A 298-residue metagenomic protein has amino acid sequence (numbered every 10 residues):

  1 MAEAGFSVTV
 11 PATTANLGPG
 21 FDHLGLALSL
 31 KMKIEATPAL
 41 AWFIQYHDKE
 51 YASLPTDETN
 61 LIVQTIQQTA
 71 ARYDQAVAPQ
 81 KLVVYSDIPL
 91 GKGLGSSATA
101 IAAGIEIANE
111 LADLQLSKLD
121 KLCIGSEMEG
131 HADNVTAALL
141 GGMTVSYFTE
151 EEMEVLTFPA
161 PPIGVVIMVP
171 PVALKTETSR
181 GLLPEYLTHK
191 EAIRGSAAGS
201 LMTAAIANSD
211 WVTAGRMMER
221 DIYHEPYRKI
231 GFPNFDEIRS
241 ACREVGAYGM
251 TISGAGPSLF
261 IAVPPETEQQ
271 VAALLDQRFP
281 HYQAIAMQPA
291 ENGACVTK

Functional and structural regions predicted by a protein language model:
M1-K92, E106, E110, L114-L116 (+2 more regions): ATP-binding N-lobe of GHMP and related small-molecule kinases
T9-P11, A27, A138-G141, Y147 (+2 more regions): Short beta-strand segments
L30, G142, V169-L174, D221-I222 (+2 more regions): Glycine-rich beta-alpha junction loops
P38, P170, I261-P265: Short beta-strand-to-loop capping motifs
A76-E152: Gly/Ser-rich oxyanion-binding loop with an adjacent helix/lid that shapes the negatively charged ligand pocket
T144, F148-E154, A173-A204, A214: Anionic-ligand binding region
I206-K298: Glycine-rich, charge-dense phosphate/pyrophosphate-binding loop(s) and the adjacent flexible "lid"/catalytic subdomain
